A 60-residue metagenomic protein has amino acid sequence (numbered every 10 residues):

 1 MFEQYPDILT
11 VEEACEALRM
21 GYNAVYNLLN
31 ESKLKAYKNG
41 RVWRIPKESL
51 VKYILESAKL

Functional and structural regions predicted by a protein language model:
M1-A24, E56: Polyanion-binding surface elements
Q4, K47-L50: Generic short amphipathic/hydrophobic targeting helices enriched at N-termini, encompassing Sec-type signal peptides
A17-R44: Major-groove DNA-recognition helix of helix-turn-helix-type DNA-binding domains
R44-I45, K59: Surface-exposed, interaction-prone regions with an acidic/low-complexity signature
L50-L60: A short, Lys/Arg-enriched interface patch at domain edges and termini
